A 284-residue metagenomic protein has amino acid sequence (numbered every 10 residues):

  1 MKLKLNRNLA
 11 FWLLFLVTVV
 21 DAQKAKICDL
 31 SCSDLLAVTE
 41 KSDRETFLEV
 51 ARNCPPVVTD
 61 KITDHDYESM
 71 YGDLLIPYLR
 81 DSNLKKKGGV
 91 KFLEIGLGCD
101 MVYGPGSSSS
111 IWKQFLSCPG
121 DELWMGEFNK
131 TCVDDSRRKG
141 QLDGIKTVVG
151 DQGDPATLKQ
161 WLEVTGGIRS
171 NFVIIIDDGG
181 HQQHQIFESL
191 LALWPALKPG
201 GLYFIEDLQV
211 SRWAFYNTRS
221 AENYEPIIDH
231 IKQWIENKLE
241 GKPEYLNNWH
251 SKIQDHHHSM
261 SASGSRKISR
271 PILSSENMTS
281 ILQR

Functional and structural regions predicted by a protein language model:
M1-L5: N-terminal secretory signal peptides that target proteins for export/translocation
R7-D21: Cleavable N-terminal signal peptides of Sec/SRP-targeted secreted and luminal proteins
A22-I176, G180-I205, Q209-R284: A short alpha-helical cap/connector motif
